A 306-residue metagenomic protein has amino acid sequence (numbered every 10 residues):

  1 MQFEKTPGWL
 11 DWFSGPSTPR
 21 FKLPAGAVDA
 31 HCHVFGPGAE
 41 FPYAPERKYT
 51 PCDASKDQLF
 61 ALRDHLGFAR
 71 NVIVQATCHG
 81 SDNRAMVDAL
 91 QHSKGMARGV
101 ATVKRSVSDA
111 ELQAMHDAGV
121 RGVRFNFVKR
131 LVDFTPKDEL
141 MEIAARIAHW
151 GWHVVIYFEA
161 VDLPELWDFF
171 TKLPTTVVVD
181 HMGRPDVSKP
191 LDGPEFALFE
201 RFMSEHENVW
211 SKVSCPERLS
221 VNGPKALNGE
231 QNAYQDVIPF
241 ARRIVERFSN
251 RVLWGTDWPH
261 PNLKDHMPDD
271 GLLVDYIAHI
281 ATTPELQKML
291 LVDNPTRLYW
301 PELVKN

Functional and structural regions predicted by a protein language model:
M1-G26, K56-R70, R242-R243, S249-R251 (+1 more regions): Mid-to-C-terminal alpha-helical segments outside catalytic/metal-binding sites
Q2-W150, Q235, D270-G271: Mid-domain alpha/beta scaffold segments of enzyme catalytic cores
F3-T6, P136-W254, V304: Catalytic pocket-lining loop regions of alpha/beta-barrel enzymes, especially the amidohydrolase/enolase/GH5 lineages
H31, M86, V123, I147 (+5 more regions): Divalent metal-coordination and catalytic microenvironments
H33, A76-T77, T102-S106, N126-R130 (+4 more regions): Active-site beta-loop-alpha junctions enriched in small/polar residues
E40-P45, L131, D186-K189, L219-P224 (+1 more regions): A short acidic, helix-capping loop that chelates divalent metal ions and anchors anionic groups
Q58, A85-D88, E142, E165 (+4 more regions): Alpha-helical elements of Rossmann-like donor-binding domains used by nucleotide-donor carbohydrate transfer enzymes
M115, E159, S188, D192-E195 (+7 more regions): Conserved N-terminal glycine/acidic-rich loop preference
